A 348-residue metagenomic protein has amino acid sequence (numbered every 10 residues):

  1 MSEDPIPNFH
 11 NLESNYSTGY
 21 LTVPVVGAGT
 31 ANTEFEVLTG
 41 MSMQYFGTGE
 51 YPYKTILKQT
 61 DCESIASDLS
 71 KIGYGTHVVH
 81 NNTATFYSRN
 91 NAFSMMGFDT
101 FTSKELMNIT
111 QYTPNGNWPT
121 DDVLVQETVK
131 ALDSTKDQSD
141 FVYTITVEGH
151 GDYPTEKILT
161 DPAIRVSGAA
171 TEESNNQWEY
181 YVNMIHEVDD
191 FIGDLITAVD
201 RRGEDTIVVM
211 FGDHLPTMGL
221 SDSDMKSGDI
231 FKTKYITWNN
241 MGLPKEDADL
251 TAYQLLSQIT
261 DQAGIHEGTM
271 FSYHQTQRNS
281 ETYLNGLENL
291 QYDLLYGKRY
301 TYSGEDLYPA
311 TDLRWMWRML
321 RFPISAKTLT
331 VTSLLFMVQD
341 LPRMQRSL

Functional and structural regions predicted by a protein language model:
M1-R346: Solvent-exposed soluble domains appended to multi-pass membrane proteins
